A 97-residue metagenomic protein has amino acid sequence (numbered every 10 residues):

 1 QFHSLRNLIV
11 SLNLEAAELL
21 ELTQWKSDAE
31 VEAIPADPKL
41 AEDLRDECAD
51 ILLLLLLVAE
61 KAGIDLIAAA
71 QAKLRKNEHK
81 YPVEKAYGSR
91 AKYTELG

Functional and structural regions predicted by a protein language model:
Q1-C48, L52-G97: Flexible "arm" and connector segments at domain edges
